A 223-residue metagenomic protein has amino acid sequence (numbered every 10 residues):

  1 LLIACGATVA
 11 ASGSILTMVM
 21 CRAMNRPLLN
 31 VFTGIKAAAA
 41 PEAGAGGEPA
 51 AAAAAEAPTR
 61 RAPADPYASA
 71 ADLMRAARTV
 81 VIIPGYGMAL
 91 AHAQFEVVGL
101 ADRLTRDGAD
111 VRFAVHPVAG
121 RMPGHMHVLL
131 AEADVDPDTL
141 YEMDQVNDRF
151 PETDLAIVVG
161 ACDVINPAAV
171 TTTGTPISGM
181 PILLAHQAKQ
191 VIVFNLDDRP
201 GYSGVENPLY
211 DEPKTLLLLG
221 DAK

Functional and structural regions predicted by a protein language model:
A4-A77: Membrane-interfacial segments at transmembrane helix termini in multi-pass membrane proteins
A50-A222: Structured cytosolic domains appended to multi-pass membrane proteins
